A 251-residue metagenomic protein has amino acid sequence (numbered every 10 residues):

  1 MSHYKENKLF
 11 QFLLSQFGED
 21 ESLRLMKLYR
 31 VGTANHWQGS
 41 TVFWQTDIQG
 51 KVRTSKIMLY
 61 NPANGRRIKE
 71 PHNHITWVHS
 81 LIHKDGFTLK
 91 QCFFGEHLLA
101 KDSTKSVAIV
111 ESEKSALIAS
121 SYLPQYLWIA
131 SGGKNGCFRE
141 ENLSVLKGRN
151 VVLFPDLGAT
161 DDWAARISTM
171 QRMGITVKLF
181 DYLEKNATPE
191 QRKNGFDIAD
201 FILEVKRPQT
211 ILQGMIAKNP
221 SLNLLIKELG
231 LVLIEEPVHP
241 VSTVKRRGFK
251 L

Functional and structural regions predicted by a protein language model:
M1-R53, L99-K101, G214-L251: TOPRIM metal-binding catalytic domain and adjacent DNA-binding surface shared by DnaG-type primases
S2, A108, A159: Charged, low-complexity surface patches
F10, S22, E70, S80 (+4 more regions): Short linear sequence motifs
L14-S15, D85-H97, N186-F196: Short, exposed beta-strand "edge-strand" segments with a Pro/Gly-rich flavor and a Y/T-containing core
A34, A63-I68, K185-R192: Low-complexity, polar-biased intrinsically disordered regions enriched in Pro/Ser/Thr/Gly
H36, V42-K147: Phosphate-handling DNA/RNA-contact segment within nucleic-acid enzymes
T104-K105, A116-L251: TOPRIM fold recognition
